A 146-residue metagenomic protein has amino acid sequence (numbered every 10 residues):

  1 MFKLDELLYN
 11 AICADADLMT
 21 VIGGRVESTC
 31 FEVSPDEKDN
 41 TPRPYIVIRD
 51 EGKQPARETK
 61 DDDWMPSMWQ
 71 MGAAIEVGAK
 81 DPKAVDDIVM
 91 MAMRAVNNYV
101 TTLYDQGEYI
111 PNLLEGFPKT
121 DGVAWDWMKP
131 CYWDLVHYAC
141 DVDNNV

Functional and structural regions predicted by a protein language model:
M1-D62, L103-D105: Small/polar-rich, solvent-exposed N-terminal microdomains that initiate assembly or binding
K3-L4, A84, I88: Short amphipathic alpha-helical segments
V33-D36, E51-K53, K80-P82, D141-N145: Generic structural motif
R49, S67-W69, L113: Divalent metal-cofactor coordination and adjacent catalytic microenvironments
A56-E58, V85-D87, V146: Short acidic, gly/pro-rich beta-turn/loop elements at beta-sheet edges and active-site/ligand-binding grooves
M65-K83, K129-N144: Oligomerization/assembly interface segments of phage tail-like spikes and tubes
I88-R94: Short amphipathic alpha-helices in soluble, non-transmembrane regions that often serve as interface/regulatory elements
R94-V146: Acidic-leaning, charged glycine-interspersed low-complexity segments
